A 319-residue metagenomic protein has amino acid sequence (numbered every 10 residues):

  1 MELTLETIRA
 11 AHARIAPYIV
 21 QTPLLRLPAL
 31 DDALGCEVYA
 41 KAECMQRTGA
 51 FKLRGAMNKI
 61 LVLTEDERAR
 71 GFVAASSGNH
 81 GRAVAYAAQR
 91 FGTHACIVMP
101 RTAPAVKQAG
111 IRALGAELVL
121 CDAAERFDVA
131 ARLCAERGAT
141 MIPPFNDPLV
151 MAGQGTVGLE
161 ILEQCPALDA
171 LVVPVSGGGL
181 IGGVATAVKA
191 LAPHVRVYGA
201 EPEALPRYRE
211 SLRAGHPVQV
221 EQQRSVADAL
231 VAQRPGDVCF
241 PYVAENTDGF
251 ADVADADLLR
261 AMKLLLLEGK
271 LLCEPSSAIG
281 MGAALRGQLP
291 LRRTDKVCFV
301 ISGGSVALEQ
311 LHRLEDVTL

Functional and structural regions predicted by a protein language model:
M1-L319: PLP-dependent amino-acid enzyme catalytic core
